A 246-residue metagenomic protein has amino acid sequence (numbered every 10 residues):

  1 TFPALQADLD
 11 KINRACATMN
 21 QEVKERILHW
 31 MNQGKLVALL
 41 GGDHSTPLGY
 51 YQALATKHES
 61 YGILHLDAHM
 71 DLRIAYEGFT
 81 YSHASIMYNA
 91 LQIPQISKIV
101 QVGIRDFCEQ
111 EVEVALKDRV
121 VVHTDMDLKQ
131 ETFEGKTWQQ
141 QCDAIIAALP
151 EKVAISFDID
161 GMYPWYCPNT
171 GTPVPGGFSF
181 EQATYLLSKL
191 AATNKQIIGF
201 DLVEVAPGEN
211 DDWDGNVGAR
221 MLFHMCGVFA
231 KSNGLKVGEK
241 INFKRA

Functional and structural regions predicted by a protein language model:
T1-A246: Conserved alpha-helical scaffold segments that buttress catalytic/binding sites
